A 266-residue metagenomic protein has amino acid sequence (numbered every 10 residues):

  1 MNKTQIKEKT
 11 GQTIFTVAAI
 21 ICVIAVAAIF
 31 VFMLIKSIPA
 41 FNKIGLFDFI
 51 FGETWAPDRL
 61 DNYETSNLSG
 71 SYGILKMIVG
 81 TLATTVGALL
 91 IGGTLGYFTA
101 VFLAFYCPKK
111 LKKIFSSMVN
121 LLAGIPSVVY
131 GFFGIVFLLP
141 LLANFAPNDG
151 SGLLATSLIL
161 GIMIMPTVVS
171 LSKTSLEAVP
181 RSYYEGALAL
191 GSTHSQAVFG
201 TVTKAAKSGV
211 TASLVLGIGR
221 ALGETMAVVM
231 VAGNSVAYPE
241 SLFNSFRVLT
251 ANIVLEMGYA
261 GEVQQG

Functional and structural regions predicted by a protein language model:
M1-V79, Q265-G266: N-terminal, non-cleaved signal-anchor transmembrane helix
E8, T99, L103, P108-K113 (+2 more regions): Amphipathic cytosolic juxtamembrane alpha-helices at the membrane-cytosol interface of multi-pass membrane transporters
Q12, L95-G134: Cytoplasmic-entry segments and transmembrane alpha-helices of multi-pass inner-membrane transporters
A27-A28, T94-V101, M118, A155 (+5 more regions): Membrane-embedded alpha-helices of multi-pass transport/permease systems
Y72-F102: Transmembrane alpha-helix signature in integral membrane proteins
N120-L160: Generic hydrophobic transmembrane alpha-helix motif, especially the helices
L171-S172, H194-A232: Transmembrane alpha-helices
V228-G266: Interhelical loop and adjacent transmembrane-helix boundary motif in polytopic membrane transport permeases
